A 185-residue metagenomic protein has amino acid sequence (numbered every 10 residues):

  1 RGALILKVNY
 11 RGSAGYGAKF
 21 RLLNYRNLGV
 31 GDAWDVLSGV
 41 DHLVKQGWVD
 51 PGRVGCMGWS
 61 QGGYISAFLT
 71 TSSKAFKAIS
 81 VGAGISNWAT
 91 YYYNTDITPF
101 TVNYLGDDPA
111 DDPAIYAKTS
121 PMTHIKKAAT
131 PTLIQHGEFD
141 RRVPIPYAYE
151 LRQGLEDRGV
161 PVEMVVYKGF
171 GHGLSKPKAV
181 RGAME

Functional and structural regions predicted by a protein language model:
R1, K7-E185: Active-site-proximal cap/loop segments of hydrolase catalytic domains
